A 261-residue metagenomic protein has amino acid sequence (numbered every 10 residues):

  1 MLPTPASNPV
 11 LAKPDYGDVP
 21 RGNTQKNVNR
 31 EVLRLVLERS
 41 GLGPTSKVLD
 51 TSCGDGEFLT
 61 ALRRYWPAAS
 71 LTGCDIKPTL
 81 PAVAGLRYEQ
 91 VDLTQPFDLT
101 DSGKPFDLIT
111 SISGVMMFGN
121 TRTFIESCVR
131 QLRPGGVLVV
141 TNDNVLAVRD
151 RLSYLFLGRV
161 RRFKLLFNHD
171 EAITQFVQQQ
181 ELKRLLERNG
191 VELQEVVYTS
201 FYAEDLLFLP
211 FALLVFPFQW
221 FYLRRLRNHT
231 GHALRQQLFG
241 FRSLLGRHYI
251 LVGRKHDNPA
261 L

Functional and structural regions predicted by a protein language model:
M1-K104, T110-I112, I125, G246-Y249 (+1 more regions): Conserved N-terminal segment of class I S-adenosyl-L-methionine
R21-G22, V115, E171-I173: Short histidine/acidic/glycine/proline-rich micro-motifs that form metal- and phosphate-coordinating active-site loops
G43, M116, V177: Residue-level signal for short amphipathic helical patches enriched in basic/charged and nearby hydrophobic residues
K47, G135-V137: Short glycine-centered segments of the SAM/dcSAM-binding site in methyltransferase folds
L59, M116, L146: Glycine-rich nucleotide phosphate-binding loop and flanking beta-alpha elements of Rossmann-like dinucleotide-binding
L108-N120: A short SAM/SAH-binding and catalytic strip from SAM-dependent methyltransferases
G119-T123, S127, V137-R254: S-adenosyl-L-methionine-dependent methyltransferase catalytic module, highlighting the catalytic core
